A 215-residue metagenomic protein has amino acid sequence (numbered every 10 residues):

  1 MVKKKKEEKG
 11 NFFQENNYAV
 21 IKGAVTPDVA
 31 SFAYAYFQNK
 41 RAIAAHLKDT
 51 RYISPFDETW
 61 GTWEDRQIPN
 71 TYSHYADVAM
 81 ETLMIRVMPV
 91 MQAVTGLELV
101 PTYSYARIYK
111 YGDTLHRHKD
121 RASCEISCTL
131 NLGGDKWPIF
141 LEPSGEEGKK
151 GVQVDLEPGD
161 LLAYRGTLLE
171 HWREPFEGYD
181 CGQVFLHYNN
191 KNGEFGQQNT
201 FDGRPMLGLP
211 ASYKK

Functional and structural regions predicted by a protein language model:
M1-T95: Non-heme Fe(II)/2-oxoglutarate
F12-E15, V100, G133, D180: A short, polar/charged loop/turn motif at coil->beta-strand junctions and beta-hairpin connectors
F13-N17, F201-D202, P210: Short N-terminal segments immediately surrounding and downstream of signal-peptide cleavage
V20-K22, A163, H187: Short, well-ordered beta-strand micro-motif
Q67, Y72, L83-F140: Conserved double-stranded beta-helix
Y111-W172, D180-V184, K191-P205: Catalytic core of non-heme Fe(II) oxygenases with the double-stranded beta-helix
G208-K215: Low-complexity, Gly/Ser/Thr/Pro-rich intrinsically disordered linker/tail segments
